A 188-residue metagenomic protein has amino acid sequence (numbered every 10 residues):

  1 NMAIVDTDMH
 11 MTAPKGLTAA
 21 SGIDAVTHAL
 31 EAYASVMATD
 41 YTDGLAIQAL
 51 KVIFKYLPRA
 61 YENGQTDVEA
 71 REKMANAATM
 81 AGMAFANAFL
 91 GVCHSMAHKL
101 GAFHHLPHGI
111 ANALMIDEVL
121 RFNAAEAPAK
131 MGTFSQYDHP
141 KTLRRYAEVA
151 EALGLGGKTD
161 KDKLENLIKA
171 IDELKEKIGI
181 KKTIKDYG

Functional and structural regions predicted by a protein language model:
N1-A38, E126, K141-E148: A glycine/threonine-rich phosphate-anchoring loop and its flanking beta-alpha core in nucleotide/phosphate-binding
M2-A3, D24, G82, A111-A113: Structural motif
M2-A3, I23-D24, F54, N87-C93: Acidic-glycine-rich active-site phosphate/pyrophosphate-binding loop
G16-M80, A84: C-terminal and late-domain segments of enzyme folds
M37-L45, A60-K73, A88-C93, M131 (+2 more regions): Flexible, glycine/charged-enriched surface loops at secondary-structure junctions
T79-N112: Glycine-rich phosphate/pyrophosphate-binding beta-alpha loops
F103-L106, I110-G188: Gly/Pro-rich interdomain helix-loop hinge
